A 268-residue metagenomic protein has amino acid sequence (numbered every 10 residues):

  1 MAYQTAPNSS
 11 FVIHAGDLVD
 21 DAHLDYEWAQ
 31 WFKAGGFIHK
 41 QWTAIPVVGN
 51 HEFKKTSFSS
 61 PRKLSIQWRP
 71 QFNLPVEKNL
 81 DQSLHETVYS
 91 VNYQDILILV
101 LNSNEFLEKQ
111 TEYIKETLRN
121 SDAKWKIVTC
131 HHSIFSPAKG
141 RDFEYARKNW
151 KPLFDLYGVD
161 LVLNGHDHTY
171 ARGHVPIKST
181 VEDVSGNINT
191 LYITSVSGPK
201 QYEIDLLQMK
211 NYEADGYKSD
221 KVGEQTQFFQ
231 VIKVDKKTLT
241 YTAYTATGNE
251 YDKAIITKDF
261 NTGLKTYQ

Functional and structural regions predicted by a protein language model:
M1-D25, N104: N-terminal active-site segment of His-dependent metallophosphoesterases
Y3-T5, R119, D155: Non-catalytic positions within long, well-ordered alpha-helices that form the structural scaffold/packing of enzyme
F11-D17, A44-N50, L101-N102, I127-H131 (+2 more regions): Active-site neighborhood of phospho(di)ester-bond hydrolases with catalytic His/Asp-centered motifs
A22-D25, N104-E108, E144, N164: Soluble non-cytosolic domains of exported or imported proteins
Y26-D122, N149, A171-G223, F228-V231: Extended active-site neighborhood of metal-dependent phosphoesterases/phosphodiesterases
I38-Q41, L153-V159, V234-D235: A structural motif corresponding to the C-terminal end of an alpha-helix and its immediate exit/capping segment
S121-N164, E182-S185, Y212-E213, Y217: Active-site-proximal segments of metal-dependent phosphoesterases and phosphodiesterases across multiple
E203-D205, Y212-Q268: A short C-terminal boundary segment appended to hydrolase-like catalytic domains
